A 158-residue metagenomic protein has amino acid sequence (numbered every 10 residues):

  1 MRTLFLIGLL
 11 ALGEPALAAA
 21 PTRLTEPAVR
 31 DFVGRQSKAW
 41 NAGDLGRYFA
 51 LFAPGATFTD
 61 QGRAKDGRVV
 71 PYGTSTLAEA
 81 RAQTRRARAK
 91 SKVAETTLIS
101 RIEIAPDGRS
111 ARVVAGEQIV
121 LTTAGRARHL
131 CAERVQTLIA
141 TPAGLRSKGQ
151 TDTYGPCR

Functional and structural regions predicted by a protein language model:
M1-L4: Positively charged n-region of N-terminal signal peptides that target proteins for export
G13-P15: N-terminal signal peptide c-region/cleavage motif recognized by signal peptidases
L17-L51, T74: Short, low-complexity N-terminal intrinsically disordered segments enriched in polar/charged residues
Q36, Y48, A56, A80 (+2 more regions): Hydrophobic pocket/interface hotspot
A50, P54-E103: A solvent-exposed, acidic/Ser-Thr-rich amphipathic alpha-helical stretch
F52-G55, G62, A115-I119, Q136 (+1 more regions): A mature extracytoplasmic/lumenal domain signature
A80, T97-E103, E117-I119, E133-A140: Hydrophobic/aromatic beta-strand elements that line small-molecule binding cavities or substrate pockets in beta-rich
S110-V114, A124, R128-R158: Short beta-strand edge/turn micro-motifs at domain boundaries
